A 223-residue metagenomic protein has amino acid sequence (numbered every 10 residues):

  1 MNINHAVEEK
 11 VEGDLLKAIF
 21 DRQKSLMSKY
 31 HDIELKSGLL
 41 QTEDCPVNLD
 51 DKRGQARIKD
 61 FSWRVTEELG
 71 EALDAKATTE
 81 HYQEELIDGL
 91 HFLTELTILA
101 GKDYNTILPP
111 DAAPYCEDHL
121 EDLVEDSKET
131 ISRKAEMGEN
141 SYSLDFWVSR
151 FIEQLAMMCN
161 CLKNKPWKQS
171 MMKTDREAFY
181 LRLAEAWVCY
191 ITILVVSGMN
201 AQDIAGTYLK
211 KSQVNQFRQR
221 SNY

Functional and structural regions predicted by a protein language model:
M1-Y223: Flexible "arm" and connector segments at domain edges
